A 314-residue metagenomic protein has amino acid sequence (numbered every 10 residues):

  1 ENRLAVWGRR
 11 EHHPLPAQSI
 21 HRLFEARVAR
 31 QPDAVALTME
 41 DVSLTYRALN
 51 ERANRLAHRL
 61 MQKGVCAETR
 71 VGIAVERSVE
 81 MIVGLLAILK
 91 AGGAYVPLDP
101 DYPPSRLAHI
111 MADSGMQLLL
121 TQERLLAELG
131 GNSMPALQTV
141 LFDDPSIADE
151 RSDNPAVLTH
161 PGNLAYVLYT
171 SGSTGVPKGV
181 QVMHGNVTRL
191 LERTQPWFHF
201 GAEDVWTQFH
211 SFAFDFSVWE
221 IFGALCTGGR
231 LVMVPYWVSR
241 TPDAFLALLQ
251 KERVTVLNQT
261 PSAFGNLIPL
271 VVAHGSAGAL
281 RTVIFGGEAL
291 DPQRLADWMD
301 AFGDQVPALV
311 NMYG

Functional and structural regions predicted by a protein language model:
G8-T188, P196-H199, A224, G228 (+2 more regions): Carrier-protein-dependent adenylate-forming modules in NRPS/ANL systems
C66-T69, S105, G201-A202, Q208 (+4 more regions): His-Asp-centered acyl/peptidyl-transfer active-site segments
A74, L120, V167, F209 (+3 more regions): Short hydrophobic segments within beta-strands
A108, Q117, D204, T255 (+1 more regions): Conserved acidic residues
P177-G179, L190-R193, F209, V218-F222 (+4 more regions): Adenylate-forming
K178-T207, D215-T255: Conserved AMP-binding/adenylation subdomain of ANL enzymes
C226-G229, V254, N258, I268-G314: Gly/Ser/Thr-rich phosphate-binding loop
